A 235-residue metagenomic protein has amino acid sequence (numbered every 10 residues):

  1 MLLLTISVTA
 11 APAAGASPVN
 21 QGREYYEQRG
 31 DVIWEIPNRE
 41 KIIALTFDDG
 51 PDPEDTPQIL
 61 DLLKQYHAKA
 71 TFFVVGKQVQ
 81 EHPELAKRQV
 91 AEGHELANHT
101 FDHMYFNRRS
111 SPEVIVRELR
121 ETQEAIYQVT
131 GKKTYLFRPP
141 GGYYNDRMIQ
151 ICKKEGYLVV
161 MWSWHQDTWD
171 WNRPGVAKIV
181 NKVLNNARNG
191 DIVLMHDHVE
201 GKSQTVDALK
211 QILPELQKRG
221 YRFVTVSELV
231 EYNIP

Functional and structural regions predicted by a protein language model:
M1-T46, P51-H67, E81-K87, Q211-P235: N-terminal pre-catalytic segment of deacetylase/amide-hydrolase enzymes
E40-I43, D55, K64-E200: Metal-dependent polysaccharide deacetylase catalytic core of the NodB/CE4 family, i.e., the active-site-bearing domain
D52, I115, T205: Short, conserved glycine- and acidic-residue-centered signature motifs in active-site or ligand-binding loops
R188-E200, Q204-S227: Catalytic grooves of carbohydrate-active enzymes
